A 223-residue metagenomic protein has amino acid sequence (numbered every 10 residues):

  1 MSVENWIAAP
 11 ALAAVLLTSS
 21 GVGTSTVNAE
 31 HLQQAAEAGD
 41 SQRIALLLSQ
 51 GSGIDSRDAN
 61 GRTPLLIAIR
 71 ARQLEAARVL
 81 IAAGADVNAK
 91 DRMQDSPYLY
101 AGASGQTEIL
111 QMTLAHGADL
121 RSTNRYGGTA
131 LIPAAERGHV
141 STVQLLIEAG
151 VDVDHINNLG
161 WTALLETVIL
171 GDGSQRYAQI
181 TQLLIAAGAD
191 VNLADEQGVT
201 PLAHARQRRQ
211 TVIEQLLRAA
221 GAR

Functional and structural regions predicted by a protein language model:
E4-P10, A14-V15, S19-Q50, A59 (+3 more regions): Intrinsically disordered, low-complexity regulatory segments in ankyrin-centric signaling systems
Q34-G39, I67-Q73, Y100-Q106, P133-H139 (+2 more regions): Ankyrin repeat A-helix N-terminal signature
D40-L48, Q73-I81, Q106-L114, H139-I147 (+2 more regions): Ankyrin repeat structural motif
S49-A83: N-terminal, post-signal-peptide region of Sec/Tat-exported proteins
N192-R223: Leucine-rich solenoid repeat scaffolds
